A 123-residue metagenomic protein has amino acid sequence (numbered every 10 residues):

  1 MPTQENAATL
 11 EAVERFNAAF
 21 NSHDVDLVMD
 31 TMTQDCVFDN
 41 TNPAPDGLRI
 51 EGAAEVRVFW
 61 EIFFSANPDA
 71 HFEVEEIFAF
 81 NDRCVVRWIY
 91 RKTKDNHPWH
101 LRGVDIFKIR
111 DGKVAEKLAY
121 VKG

Functional and structural regions predicted by a protein language model:
M1-Q34: Short, low-complexity N-terminal intrinsically disordered segments enriched in polar/charged residues
P2-A8, D24, R57-G123: A beta-strand edge to alpha-helix "cap/lid" segment located at domain peripheries
F16-A19, D39, K92: Alpha-helix C-capping/helix-to-loop hinge sites
M29, F38-N40, E116: Hydrophobic residues in well-ordered beta-strands that form the structural core
V37-I50, I62-F64: A short gly/proline-enriched turn/hairpin at secondary-structure junctions
I50-E51, F72: A broad, structural micro-motif
